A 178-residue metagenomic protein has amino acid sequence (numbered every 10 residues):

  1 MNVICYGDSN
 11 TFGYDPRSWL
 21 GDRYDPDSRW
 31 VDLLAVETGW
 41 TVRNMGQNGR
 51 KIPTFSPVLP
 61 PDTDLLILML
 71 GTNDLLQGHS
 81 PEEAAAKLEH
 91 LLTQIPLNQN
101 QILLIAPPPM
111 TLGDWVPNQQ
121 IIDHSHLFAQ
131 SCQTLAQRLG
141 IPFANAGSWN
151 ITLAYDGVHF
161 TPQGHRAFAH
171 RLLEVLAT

Functional and structural regions predicted by a protein language model:
M1-G46, S56-D62, R166: Serine-esterase "nucleophile elbow" of acetyl-processing enzymes
T11, L20-G21, G49, N73-L76 (+1 more regions): Short histidine/acidic/glycine/proline-rich micro-motifs that form metal- and phosphate-coordinating active-site loops
R29, K51, T161: Residue-level signal for threonine
N44-I52, F143-S148: Acidic carboxylate-rich catalytic motifs and surrounding loops in phosphoryl-/glycosyl-chemistry enzymes
S56-T178: Alpha-helical cap/lid subdomain in secreted, periplasmic, or secretory-pathway luminal O-acyl-processing enzymes
